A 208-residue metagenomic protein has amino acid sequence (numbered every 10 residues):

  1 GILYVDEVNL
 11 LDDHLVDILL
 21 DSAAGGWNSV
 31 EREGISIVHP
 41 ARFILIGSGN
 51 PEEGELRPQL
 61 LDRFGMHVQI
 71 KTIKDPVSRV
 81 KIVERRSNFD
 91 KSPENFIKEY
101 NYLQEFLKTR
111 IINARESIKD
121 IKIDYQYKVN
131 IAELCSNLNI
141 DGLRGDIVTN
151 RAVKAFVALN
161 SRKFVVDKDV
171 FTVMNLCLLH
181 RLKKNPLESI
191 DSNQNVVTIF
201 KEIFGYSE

Functional and structural regions predicted by a protein language model:
G1-R79: Conserved ASCE/P-loop NTPase catalytic core
H14, I18-S22, Q59-R63, I82-R85 (+4 more regions): Alpha-helical scaffold elements adjacent to nucleotide-binding pockets in ATP/GTP-utilizing enzyme cores
I35-I37, L56, I123, D141-G145 (+1 more regions): Short, surface-exposed helix-loop/turn micro-motifs enriched in polar/charged residues
L56-S117: Conserved AAA+ ATPase core "coupling" helix
E94-T149: Conserved AAA+ ATPase small/helical "lid" subdomain
A132-R144, A155-E208: C-terminal engagement/docking regions of AAA+ P-loop ATPases
